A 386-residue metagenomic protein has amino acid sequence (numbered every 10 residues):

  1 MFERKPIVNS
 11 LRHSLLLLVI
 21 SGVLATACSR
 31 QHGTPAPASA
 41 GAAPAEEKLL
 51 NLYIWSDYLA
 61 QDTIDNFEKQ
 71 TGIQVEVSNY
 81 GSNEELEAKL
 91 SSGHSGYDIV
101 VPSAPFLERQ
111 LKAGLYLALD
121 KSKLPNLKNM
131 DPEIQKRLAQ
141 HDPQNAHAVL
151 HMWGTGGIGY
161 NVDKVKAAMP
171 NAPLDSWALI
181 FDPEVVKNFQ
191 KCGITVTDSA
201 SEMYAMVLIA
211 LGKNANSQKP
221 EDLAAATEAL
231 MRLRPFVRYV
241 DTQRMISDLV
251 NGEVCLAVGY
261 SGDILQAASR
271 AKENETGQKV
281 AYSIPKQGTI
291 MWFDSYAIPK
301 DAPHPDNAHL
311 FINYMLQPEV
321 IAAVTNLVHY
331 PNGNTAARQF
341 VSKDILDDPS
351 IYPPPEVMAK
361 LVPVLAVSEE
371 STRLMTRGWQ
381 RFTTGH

Functional and structural regions predicted by a protein language model:
M1-L49: Short, low-complexity disordered leader/linker segments with a strong preference for bacterial N-terminal type II
C28-Q31, A36-A113: Early extracytoplasmic/lumenal segment of secretory-pathway proteins
G96, V101-F236, D241-V250: Extracytoplasmic ligand-binding site segments that recognize negatively charged/polar headgroups
Y97-I99, C255-V258: Short, Asp-centered acidic motifs that coordinate Mg2+ and/or phosphate in catalytic or ligand-binding sites
F106-R109, L256-G277: A ligand-binding cleft/hinge motif common to bilobed small-molecule-binding domains
L223-R232, R238, T276-K300, L346: Periplasmic-binding protein-like
S247, P355-H386: Conserved C-terminal helix/tail region of periplasmic/extracytoplasmic solute-binding proteins
D294, P299-A359: Mature extracytoplasmic/periplasmic domains
